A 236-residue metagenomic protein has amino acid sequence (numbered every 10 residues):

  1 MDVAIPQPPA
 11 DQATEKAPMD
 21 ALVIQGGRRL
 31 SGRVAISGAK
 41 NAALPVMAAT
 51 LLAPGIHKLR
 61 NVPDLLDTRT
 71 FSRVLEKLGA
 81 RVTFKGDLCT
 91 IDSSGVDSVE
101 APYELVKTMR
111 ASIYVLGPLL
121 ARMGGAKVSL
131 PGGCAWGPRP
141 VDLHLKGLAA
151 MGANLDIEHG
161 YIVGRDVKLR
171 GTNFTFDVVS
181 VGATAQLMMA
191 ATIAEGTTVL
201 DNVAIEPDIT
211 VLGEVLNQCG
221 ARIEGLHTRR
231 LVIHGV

Functional and structural regions predicted by a protein language model:
M1-V236: Structural preference for solvent-exposed beta-strand-turn elements and adjacent flexible terminal/loop segments within
